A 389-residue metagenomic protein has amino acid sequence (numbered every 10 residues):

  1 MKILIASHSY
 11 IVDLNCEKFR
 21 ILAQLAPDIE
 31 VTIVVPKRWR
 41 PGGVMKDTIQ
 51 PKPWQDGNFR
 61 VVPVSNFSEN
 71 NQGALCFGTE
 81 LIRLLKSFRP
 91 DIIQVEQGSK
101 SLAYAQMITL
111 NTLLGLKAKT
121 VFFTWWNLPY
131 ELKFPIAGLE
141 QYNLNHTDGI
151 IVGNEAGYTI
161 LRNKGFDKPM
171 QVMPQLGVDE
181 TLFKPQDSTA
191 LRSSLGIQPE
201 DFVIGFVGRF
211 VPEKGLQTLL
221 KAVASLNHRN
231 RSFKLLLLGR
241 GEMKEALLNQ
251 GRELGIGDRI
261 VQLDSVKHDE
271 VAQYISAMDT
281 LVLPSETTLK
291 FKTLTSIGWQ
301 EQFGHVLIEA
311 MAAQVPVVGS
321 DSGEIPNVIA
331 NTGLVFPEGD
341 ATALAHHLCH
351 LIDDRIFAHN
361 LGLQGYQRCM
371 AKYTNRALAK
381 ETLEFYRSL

Functional and structural regions predicted by a protein language model:
L4, Q198-K214, L220-V223: Conserved donor-binding/catalytic core segment of Leloir-type glycosyltransferases
H8-I11, G98-L102, L110, L116-F134 (+3 more regions): A short, histidine- and acid-enriched strand-loop-helix "catalytic/donor-clamping" loop that lines the nucleotide-sugar
I49, K184-I197: A short helix/loop element that forms part of the nucleotide-sugar donor recognition site in Leloir-type
A137, N145-S188, Q262, H305: Donor nucleotide-sugar binding/catalytic pocket of nucleotide-sugar-dependent glycosyltransferases
A246-A272, T280: Nucleotide-activated donor-binding/catalytic signature segment of Leloir-type glycosyltransferases, i.e., the conserved
S276-Q300, V315: Acidic donor-binding loop of glycosyltransferase active sites
W299, L307, A312, P316-G319: Short hydrophobic beta-strand element within catalytic cores of glycosyltransferases and related nucleotide-activated
G319-D321, N331-A341, H350-I356: Conserved acidic donor-binding segment of nucleotide-sugar-dependent glycosyltransferases
